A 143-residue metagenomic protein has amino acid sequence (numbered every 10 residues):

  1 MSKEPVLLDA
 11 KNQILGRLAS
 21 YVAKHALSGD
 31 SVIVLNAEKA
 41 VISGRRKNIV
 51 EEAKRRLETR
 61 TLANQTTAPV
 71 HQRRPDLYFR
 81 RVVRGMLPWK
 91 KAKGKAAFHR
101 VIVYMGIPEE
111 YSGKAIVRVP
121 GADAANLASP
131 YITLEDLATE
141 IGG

Functional and structural regions predicted by a protein language model:
M1-G143: Ribosome-associated RNA-binding proteins
